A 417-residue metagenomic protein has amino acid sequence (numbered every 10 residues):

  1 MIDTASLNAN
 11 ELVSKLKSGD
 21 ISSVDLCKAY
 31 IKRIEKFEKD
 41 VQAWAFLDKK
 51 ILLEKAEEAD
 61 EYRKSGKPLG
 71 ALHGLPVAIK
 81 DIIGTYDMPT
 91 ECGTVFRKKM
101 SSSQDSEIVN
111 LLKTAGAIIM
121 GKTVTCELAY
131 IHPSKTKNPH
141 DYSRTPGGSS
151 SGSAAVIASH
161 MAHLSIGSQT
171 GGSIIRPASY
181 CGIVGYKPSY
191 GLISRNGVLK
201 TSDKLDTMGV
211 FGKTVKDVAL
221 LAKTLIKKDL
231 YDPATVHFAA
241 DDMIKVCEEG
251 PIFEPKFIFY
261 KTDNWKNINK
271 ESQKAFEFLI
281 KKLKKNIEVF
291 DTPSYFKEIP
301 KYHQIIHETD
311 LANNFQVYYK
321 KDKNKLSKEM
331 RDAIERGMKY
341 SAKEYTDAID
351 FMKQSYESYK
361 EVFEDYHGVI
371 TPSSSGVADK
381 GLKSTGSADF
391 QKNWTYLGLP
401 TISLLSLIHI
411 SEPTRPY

Functional and structural regions predicted by a protein language model:
M1-E54, E344: An N-terminal boundary/leader segment
E11-S14, S18, P251-I252, W265 (+1 more regions): Serine-dependent amide/ester hydrolase catalytic core
S23-C27, E57, I268-T292, F315-K321 (+2 more regions): Acyltransferase
A71-I108: Enzymes and membrane/adaptor proteins characterized by extended Gly/Ser/Thr/Asp/Glu-rich, aromatic-dotted
T90-K99, N269-K270, A378-T385: Glycine/threonine-rich flexible loop motifs
Q104-L225, L399-L407: Short glycine/serine-rich loop segments
K187-Q273: A short helix-breaking turn/cap at a secondary-structure junction
I408-E412, P416-Y417: Single conserved hydrophobic/aromatic residue that forms the stacking wall/gate of nucleotide- or nucleobase-binding
